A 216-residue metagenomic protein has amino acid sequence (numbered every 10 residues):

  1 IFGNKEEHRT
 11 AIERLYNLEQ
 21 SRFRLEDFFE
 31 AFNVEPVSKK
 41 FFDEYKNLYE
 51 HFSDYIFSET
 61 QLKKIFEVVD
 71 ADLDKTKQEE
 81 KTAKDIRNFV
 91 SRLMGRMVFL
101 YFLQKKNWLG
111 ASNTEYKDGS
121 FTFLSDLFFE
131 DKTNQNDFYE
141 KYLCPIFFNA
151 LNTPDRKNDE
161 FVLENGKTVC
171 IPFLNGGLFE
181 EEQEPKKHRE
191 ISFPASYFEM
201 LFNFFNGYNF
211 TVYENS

Functional and structural regions predicted by a protein language model:
I1-S216: Preference for the N-terminal adenyl/adenosyl cofactor-binding alpha/beta module
